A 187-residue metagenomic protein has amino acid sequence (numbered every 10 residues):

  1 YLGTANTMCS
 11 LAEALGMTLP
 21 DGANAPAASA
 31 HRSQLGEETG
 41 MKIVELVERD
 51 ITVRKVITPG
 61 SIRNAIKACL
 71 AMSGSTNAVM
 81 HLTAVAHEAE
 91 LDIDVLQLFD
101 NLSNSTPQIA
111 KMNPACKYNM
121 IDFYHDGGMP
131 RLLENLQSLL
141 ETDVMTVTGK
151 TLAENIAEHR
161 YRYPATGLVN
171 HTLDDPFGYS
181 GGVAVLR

Functional and structural regions predicted by a protein language model:
Y1-R187: Catalytic or ion-coupling anion/metal-binding cores of large enzyme and transporter domains
